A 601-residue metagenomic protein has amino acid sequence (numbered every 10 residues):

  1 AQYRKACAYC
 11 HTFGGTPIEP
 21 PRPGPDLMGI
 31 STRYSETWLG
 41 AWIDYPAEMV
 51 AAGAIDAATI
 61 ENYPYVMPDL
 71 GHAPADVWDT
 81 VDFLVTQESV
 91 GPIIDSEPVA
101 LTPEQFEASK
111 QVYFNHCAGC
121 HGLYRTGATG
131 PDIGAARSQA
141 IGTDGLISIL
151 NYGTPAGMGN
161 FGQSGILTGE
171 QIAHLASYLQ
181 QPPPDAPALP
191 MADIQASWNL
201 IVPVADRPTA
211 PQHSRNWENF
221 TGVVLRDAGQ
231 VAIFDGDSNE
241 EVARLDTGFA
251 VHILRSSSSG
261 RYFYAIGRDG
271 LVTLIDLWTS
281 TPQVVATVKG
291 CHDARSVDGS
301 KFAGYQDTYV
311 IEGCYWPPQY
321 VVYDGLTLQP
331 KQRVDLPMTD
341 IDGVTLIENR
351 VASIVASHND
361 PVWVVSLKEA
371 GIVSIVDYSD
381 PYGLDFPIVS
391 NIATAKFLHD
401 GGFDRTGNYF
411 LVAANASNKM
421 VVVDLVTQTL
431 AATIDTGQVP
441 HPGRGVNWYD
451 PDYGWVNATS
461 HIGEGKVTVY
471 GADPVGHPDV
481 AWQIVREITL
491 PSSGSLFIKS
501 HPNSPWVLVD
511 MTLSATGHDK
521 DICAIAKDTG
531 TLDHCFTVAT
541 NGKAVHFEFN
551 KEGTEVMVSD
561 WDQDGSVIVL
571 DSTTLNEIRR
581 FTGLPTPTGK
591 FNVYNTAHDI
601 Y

Functional and structural regions predicted by a protein language model:
A1-Q2, T80-V81, E104-A108, A232 (+1 more regions): Secondary-structure boundary/capping motif
A1-R4, P23, E88-V112, T209: Electrostatic cytochrome c docking/interface patches
R4-K5, T12, F114-A118, G122: Aromatic-flanked redox-active Cys/Sec active sites in thiol-based oxidoreductases, especially the WC-centered
K5-A8, G229: Generic structural signal for well-ordered, non-membrane alpha-helices
Y9, P17-Q87, G119-P184: Extracytoplasmic electron-transfer domains, predominantly the class I c-type cytochrome c fold
G14-T16, P46, Q87, S96-E104 (+5 more regions): Predominantly soluble domains enriched in secretory-pathway, periplasmic, or organellar proteins
